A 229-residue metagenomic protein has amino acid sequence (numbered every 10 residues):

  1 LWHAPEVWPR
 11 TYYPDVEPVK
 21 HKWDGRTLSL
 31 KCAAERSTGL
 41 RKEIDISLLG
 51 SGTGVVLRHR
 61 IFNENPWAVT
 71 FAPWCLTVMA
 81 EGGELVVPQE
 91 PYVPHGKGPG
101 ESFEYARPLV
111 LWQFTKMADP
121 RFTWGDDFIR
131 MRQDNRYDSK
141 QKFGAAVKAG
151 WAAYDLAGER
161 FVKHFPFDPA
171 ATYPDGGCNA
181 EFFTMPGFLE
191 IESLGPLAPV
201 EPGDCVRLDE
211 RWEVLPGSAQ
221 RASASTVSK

Functional and structural regions predicted by a protein language model:
L1-V56, E64-K229: Surface-exposed acidic/polar loop and edge beta-strand patches at domain peripheries
